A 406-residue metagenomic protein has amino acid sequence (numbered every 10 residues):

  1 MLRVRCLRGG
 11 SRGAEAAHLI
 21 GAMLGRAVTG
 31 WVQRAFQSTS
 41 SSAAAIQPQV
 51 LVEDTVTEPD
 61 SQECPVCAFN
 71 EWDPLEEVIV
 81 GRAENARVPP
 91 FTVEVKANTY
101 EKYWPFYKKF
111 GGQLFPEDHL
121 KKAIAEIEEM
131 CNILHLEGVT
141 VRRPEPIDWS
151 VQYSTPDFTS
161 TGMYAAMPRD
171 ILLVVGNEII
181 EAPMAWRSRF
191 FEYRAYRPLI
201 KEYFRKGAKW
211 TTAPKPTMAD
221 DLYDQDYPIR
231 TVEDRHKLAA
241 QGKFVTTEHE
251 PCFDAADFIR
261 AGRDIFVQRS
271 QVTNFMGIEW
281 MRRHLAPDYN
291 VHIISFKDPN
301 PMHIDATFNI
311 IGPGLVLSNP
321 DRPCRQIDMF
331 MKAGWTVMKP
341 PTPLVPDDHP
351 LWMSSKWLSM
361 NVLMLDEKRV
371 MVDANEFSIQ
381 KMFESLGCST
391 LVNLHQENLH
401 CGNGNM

Functional and structural regions predicted by a protein language model:
M1-A45: N-terminal mitochondrial targeting presequence
S38-M406: The feature marks the mature, well-folded catalytic cores of soluble enzymes
